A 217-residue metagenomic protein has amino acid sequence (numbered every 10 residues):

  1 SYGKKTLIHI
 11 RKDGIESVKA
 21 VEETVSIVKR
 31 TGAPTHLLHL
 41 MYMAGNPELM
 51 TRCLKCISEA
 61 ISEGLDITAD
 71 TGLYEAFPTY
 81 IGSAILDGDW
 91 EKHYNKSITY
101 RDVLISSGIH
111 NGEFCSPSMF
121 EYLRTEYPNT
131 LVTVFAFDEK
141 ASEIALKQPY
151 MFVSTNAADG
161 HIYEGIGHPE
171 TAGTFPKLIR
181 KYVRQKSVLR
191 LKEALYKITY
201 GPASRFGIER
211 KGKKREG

Functional and structural regions predicted by a protein language model:
S1-R30: Hydrophobic, small-residue-rich alpha-helical packing segments that form membrane-like cores
G3, V28, I61-G64, F206: A generic secondary-structure signal for well-formed alpha-helical elements
H9, D70, N156, A194 (+1 more regions): Divalent metal-coordination and catalytic microenvironments
H9-I15, L40-N46, N129-V134, I208-R215: Conserved short loop/turn motifs at secondary-structure junctions
I27, E59, E216: Hydrophobic/aromatic ligand-binding patch that stacks against planar heteroaromatic rings of cofactors or nucleotides
P34, H39-S187: Active-site neighborhoods of metal-dependent hydrolases
V132-A136, S142, K186-Y196, A203-G217: Acidic, glycine-enriched loop/beta-strand segments at the rims of small-molecule binding/catalytic pockets
F175, I198-T199: N-terminal alpha-helical segment
